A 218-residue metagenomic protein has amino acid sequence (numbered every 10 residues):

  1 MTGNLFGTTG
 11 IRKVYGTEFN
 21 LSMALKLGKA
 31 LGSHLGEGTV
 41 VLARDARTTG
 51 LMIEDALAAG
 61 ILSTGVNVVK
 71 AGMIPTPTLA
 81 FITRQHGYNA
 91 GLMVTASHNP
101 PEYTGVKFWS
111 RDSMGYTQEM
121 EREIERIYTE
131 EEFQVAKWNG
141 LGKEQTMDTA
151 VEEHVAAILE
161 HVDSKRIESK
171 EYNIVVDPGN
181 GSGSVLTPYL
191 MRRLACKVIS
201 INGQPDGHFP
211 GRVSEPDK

Functional and structural regions predicted by a protein language model:
M1-A59, S63-G65, G142-Y172: An N-terminal, well-structured beta->alpha segment
M1-T2, G7-I11, Y15, K70 (+5 more regions): Glycine-rich, flexible loop/turn motifs
F6-T8, S97, V176: Single, functionally critical "micro-switch" positions that shape active/binding sites and transmembrane helices
I11, R47, N99, S113 (+1 more regions): Short, glycine-/Ser/Thr-/acidic-enriched flexible segments
F19, T49, A71, P178-G179: Residues that cap or flank secondary-structure elements
V40-Y103, Y189-K218: N-terminal small/polar loop signature for handling phosphorylated ligands or for N-terminal nucleophile
T104-K218: Gly/Ser/Thr-enriched, mixed-charge loops and adjacent short helices that form phosphate/oxyanion-binding elements
